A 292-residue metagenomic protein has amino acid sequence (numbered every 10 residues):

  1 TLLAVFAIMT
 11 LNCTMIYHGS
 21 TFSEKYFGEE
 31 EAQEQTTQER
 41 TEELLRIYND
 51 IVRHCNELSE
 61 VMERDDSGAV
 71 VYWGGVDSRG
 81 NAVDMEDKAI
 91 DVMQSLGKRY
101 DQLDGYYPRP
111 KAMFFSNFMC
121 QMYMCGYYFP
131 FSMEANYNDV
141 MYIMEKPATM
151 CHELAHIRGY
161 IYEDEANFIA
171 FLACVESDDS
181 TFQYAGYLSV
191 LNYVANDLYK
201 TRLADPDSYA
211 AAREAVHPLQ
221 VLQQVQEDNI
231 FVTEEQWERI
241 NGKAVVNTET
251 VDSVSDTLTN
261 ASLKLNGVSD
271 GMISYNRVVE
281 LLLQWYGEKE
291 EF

Functional and structural regions predicted by a protein language model:
T1-K25: Transmembrane alpha-helices and immediately adjacent membrane-cytoplasm interface residues in multi-pass integral
I16-D91: Membrane-interface segments at or immediately adjacent to transmembrane helices that form the boundary between
G19-F22, V52-C55, S59-M62, R158-I161 (+4 more regions): A generic secondary-structure signal for well-formed alpha-helical elements
Q38, E42-L45, V83, D87 (+4 more regions): Soluble non-cytosolic domains of exported or imported proteins
E60-E134, D139, I143: Auxiliary, metal-adjacent structural segments of Zn-dependent hydrolase domains
A148-N167, F171-L172: Active-site recognition of the HExxH zinc-binding catalytic motif
F168-Q236: Active-site/pore-lining binding-face segments in mid-to-C-terminal subdomains
Q226-F292: Pan-zinc metallopeptidase signature
